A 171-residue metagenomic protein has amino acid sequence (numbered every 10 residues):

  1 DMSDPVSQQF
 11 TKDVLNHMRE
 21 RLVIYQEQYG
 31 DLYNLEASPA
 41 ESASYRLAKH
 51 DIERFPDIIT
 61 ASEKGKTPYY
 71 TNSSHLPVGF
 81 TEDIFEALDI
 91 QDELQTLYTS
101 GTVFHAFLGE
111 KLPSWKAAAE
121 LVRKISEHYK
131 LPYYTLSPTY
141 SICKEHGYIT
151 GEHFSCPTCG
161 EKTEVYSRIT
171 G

Functional and structural regions predicted by a protein language model:
D1-G171: Long, C-terminal-biased catalytic regions of enzyme "large/alpha" subunits
